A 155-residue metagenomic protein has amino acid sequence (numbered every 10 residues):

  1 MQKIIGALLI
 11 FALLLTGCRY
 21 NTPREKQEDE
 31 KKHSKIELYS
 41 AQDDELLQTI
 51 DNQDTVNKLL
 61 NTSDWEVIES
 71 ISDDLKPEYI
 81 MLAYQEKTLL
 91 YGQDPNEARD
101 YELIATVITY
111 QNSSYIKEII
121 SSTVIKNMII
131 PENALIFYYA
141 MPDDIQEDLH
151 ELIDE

Functional and structural regions predicted by a protein language model:
M1-Q2, Q42: Hydrophobic alpha-helical segments, principally membrane-spanning helices and signal/leader peptides
Q2-I10: Sec-dependent signal peptide recognition, specifically the positively charged N-region followed immediately by
L14-G17: C-terminal motif of bacterial Sec signal peptides marking the signal peptidase cleavage site
R19-E155: Function-determining sites in protein domains
